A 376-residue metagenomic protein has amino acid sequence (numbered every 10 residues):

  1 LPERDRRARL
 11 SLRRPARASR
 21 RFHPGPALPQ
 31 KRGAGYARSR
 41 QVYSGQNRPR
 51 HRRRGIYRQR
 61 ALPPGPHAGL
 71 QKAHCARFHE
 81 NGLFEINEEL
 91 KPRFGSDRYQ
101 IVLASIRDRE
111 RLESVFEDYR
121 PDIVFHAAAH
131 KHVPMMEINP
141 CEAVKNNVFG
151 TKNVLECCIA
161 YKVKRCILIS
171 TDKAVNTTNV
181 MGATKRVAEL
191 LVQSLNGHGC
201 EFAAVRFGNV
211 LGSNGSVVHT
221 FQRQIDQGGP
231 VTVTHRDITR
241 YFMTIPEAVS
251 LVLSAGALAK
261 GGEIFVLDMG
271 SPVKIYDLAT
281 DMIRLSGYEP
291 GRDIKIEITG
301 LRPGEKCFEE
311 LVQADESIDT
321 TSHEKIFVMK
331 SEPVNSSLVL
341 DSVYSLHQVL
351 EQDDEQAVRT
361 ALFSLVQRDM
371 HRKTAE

Functional and structural regions predicted by a protein language model:
L1-N47, I159: Flexible, Lys/Arg-rich cytosolic regulatory linkers and terminal tails that connect or flank
R9-R13, H126, H130-R186, S194-L195: Conserved Rossmann-fold NAD(P)-dependent oxidoreductase catalytic core, especially the SDR/UDP-sugar
G33, A37-V42, V154, E189-V210 (+1 more regions): Strand-loop microenvironment adjacent to phosphate/nucleotide-handling motifs in alpha/beta enzyme folds
R48-P66: N-terminal Rossmann NAD(P)H-binding glycine-rich loop of SDR-like oxidoreductase domains
L70-Q71, F116-F125, V133, V163: Proline-aspartate-enriched helix->loop->beta-strand connector
H79-G82, S271: Helix N-cap at the beta1-alpha1 junction of Rossmann-like dinucleotide-binding domains, i.e., the first residues
V102-I123: Conserved Rossmann-fold cofactor-binding substructure of NAD(P)-dependent oxidoreductases
V102-L103, K145, H235, I298: Conserved residues in the N-terminal Rossmann fold of short-chain dehydrogenase/reductase
